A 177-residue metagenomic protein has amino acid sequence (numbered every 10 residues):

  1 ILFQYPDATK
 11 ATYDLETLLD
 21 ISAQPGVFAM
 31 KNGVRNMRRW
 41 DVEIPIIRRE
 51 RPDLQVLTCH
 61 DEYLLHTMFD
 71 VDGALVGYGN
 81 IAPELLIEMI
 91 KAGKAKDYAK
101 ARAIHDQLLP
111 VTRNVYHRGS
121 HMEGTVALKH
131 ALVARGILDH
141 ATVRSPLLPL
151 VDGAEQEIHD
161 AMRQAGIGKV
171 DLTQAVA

Functional and structural regions predicted by a protein language model:
I1-Q4: Short beta-strands and strand-loop turn motifs
D7-T112, Y116, S120: Catalytic alpha/beta core domains of metabolic enzymes, predominantly
D70-V71, L75, A82-A177: C-terminal alpha-helical cap/extension of soluble enzyme domains
